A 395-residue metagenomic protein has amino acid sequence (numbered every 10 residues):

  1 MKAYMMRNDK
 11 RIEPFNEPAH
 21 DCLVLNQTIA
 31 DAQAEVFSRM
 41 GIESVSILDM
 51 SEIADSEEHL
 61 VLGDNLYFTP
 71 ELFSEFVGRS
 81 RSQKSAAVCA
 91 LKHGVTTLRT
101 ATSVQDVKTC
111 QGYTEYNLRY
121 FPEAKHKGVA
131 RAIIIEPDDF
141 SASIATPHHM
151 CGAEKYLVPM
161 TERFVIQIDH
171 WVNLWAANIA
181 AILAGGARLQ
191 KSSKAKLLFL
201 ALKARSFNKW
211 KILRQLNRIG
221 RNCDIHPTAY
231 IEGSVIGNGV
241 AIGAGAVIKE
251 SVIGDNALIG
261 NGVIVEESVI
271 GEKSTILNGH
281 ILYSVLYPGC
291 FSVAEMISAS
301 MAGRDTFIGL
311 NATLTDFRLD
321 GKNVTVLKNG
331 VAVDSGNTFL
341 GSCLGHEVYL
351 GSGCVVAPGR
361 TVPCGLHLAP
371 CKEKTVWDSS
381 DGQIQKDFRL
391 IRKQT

Functional and structural regions predicted by a protein language model:
M1, S38-L60, G233-S234, K249-E250 (+3 more regions): Generic structural signal for short, solvent-exposed loop/turn connectors between secondary structure elements
M1-L216, R360, G365, C371 (+1 more regions): Terminal amphipathic alpha-helical/low-complexity segments used for targeting or macromolecular assembly
E17-H20, A204-S206, N222, G271 (+2 more regions): A short, structure-level motif marking secondary-structure boundaries and short turns
P70, E115-K125, A241-K273, F307-V324 (+1 more regions): Short secondary-structure boundary segments
I182, A187-Q215, R221-C223, P227-V240 (+3 more regions): C-terminal, charge/polar-rich interaction regions
I276-T395: Glycine-rich hexapeptide-repeat left-handed beta-helix
